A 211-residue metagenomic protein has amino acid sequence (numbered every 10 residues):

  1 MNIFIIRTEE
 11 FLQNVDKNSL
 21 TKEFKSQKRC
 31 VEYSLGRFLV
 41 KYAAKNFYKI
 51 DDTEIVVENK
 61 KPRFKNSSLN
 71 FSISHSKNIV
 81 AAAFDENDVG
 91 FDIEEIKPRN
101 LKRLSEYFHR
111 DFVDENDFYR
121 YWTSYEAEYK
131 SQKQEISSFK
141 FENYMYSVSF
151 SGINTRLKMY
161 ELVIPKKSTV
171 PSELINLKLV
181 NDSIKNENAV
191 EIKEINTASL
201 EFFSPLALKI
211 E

Functional and structural regions predicted by a protein language model:
M1-E211: Core catalytic alpha/beta fold that binds nucleotide/phospho-ligands
